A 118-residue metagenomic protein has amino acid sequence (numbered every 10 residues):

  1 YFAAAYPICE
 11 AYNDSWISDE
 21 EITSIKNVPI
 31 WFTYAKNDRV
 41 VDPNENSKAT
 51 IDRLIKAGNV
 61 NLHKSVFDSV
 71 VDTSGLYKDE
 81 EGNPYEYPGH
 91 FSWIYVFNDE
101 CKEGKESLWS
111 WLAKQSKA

Functional and structural regions predicted by a protein language model:
Y1-K26: Primarily recognizes the serine-hydrolase "nucleophile elbow" in alpha/beta-hydrolase and SGNH/GDSL folds
A11-Y12, K36-D38: Catalytic metal-binding/acid-base residues of hydrolase active sites
S15, V41-D42: Residues that form or flank phosphate/diphosphate-binding pockets in enzymes that use nucleotide phosphates
W16, D52-R53: Alpha-helix boundary/interfacial micro-motifs
E20-T23, E45-A49: Short, glycine/charged-enriched secondary-structure capping and boundary segments
K26-N27, W111: Short loop/turn elements that form and flank the Walker-type P-loop nucleotide-binding site in RecA-like NTPase cores
T33, R39, E45-K48, I55-A118: C-terminal catalytic histidine-bearing segment of alpha/beta-hydrolase fold enzymes
